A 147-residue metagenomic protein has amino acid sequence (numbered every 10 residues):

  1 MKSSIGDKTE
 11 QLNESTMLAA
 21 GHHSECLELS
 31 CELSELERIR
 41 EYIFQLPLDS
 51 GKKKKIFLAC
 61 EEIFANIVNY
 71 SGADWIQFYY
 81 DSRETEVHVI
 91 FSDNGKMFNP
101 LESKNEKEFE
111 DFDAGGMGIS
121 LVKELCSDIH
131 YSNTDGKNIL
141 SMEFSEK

Functional and structural regions predicted by a protein language model:
M1-L58: Bergerat-fold GHKL ATPase/HATPase_c domain
E25, T85-V89, N138: Short beta-strand element(s) in the Bergerat
G51-I76: Conserved ATP-binding N-box helix of the HATPase_c
W75-T85: Short beta-strand/loop element within the Bergerat-fold HATPase_c
V89-G115: Glycine-rich/acidic phosphate-handling loop/turn and adjacent ATP-lid/helix of nucleotide-binding kinase/ATPase domains
N94, M117, S145-K147: Conserved post-beta-strand hinge residue in the HATPase_c
M97, D135-S141: Glycine-rich nucleotide-binding loop
F112-C126: Glycine-rich phosphate-binding loop
